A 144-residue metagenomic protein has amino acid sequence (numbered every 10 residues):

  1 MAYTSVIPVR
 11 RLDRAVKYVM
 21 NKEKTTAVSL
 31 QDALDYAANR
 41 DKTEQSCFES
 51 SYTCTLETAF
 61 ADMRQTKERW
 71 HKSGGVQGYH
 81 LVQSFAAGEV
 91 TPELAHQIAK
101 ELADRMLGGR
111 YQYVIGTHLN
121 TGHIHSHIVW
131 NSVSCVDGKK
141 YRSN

Functional and structural regions predicted by a protein language model:
M1-N144: N-terminal nicking endonuclease/strand-transfer module with a His-rich metal-binding environment and a catalytic Tyr
